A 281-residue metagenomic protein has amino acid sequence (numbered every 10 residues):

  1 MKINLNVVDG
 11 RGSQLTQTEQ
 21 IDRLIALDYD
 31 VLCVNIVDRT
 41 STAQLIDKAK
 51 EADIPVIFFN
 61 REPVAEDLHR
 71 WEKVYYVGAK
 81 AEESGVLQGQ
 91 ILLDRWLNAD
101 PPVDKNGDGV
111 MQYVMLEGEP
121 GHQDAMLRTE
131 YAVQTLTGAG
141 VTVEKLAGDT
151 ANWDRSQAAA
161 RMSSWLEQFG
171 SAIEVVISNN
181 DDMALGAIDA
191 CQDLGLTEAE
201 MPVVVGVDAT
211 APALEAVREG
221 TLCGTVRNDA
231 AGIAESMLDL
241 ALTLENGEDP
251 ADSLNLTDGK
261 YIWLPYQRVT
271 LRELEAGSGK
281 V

Functional and structural regions predicted by a protein language model:
M1-G10, M115, T137-R155: Short beta-strand elements in bilobed, periplasmic/extracellular small-molecule ligand-binding domains
N6, V31, I36, V74-Y75 (+1 more regions): Short beta-strand segments enriched in small/hydrophobic residues
Q17, Y76-G109, A158-R161, A209-A213 (+1 more regions): Hydrophobic alpha-helical segments within soluble ligand-binding/sensing domains
I21-D22, A26-L27, V34-E51, V56 (+3 more regions): Hydrophobic alpha-helical
L45-E83, L87, P101-Q112, T210-R218 (+1 more regions): Flexible loop/hinge segments that line or gate small-molecule binding clefts
K80-Q88, G107-T135, E144, A151: Extracytoplasmic ligand-binding site segments that recognize negatively charged/polar headgroups
G109-P120, D124, T135, A230-V281: Hinge/cleft segment of the Venus flytrap/periplasmic-binding protein
V175, D189-A231, E235, D239-D258 (+1 more regions): Exported/periplasmic ABC-transporter solute-binding proteins
